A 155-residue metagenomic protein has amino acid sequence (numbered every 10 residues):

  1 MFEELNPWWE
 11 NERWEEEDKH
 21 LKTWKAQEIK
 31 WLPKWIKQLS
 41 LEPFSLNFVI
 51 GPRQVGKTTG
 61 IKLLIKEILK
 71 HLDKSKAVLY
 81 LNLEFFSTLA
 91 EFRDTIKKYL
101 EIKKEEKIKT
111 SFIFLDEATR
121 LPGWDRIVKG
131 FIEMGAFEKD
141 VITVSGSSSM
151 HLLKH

Functional and structural regions predicted by a protein language model:
M1-H155: Phosphate-binding site recognition
